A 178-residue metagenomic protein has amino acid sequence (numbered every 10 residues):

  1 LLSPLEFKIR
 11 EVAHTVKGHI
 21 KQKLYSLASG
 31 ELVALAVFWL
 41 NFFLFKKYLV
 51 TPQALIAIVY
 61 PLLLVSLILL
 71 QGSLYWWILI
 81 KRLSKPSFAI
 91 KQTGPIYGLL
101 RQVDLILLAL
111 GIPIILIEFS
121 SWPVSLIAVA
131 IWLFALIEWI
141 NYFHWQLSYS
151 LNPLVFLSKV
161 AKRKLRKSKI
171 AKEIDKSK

Functional and structural regions predicted by a protein language model:
V12-L63: Membrane-anchoring/interfacial helices and their immediately flanking loops in integral membrane proteins
E31-F38, I68, L100-P113: Core segments of transmembrane alpha-helices that mediate helix-helix packing or line hydrophobic substrate/ligand
F42-L49, W77-K81, P113-S120: Juxtamembrane "helix-exit" motif on the non-cytosolic side of transmembrane helices
A54-I68, V124-A135: Alpha-helical transmembrane segments
V65-I78, L133-L147: Transmembrane alpha-helical segments that form the membrane-embedded catalytic/substrate-channel core of multi-pass
G72-T93: Membrane-helix interface/capping segments
L107-A130: Alpha-helical transmembrane segments and their membrane-interface junctions in multi-pass membrane proteins
W145-K178: Membrane-proximal soluble regions of multi-pass membrane proteins
